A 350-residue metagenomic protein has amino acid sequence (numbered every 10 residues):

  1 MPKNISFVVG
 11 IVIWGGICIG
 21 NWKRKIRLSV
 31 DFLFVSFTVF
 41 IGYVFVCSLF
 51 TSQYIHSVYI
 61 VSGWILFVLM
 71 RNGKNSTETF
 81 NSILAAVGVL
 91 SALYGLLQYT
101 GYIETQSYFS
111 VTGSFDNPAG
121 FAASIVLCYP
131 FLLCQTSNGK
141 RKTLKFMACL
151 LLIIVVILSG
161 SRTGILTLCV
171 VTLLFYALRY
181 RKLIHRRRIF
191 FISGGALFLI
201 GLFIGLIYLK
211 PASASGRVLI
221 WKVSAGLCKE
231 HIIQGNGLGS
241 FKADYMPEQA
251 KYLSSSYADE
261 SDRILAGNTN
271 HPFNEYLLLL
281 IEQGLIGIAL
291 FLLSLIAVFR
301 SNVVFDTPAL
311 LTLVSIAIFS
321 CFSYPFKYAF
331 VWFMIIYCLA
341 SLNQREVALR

Functional and structural regions predicted by a protein language model:
M1-I5, K23-I26: Short, hydrophobic transmembrane alpha-helix segments
G10-C18, T38-V46, S57-S107, G113-K182 (+5 more regions): Alpha-helical transmembrane segments of multi-pass inner-membrane proteins
L49-I55, I157-S159, L209-K210, C321-K327: Membrane-interface helix caps and helix-loop-helix hairpins in membrane proteins
S110-S114, V171-T172, F198-I232, A243 (+1 more regions): Flexible juxtamembrane loops connecting transmembrane helices in multi-pass membrane enzymes that build or modify
N117, R217, G235, Y328: Short, conserved phosphate/pyrophosphate- and ester-handling motifs at nucleotide-, phospho-/glycolipid
W221, Q234, T269-L277, L311-V314: Alpha-helical membrane-protein architecture signal
L238-I281: Interfacial juxtamembrane loops and adjacent helix segments that form the catalytic/substrate-binding surfaces
E346-R350: Short, charged juxtamembrane terminal tails flanking transmembrane helices
